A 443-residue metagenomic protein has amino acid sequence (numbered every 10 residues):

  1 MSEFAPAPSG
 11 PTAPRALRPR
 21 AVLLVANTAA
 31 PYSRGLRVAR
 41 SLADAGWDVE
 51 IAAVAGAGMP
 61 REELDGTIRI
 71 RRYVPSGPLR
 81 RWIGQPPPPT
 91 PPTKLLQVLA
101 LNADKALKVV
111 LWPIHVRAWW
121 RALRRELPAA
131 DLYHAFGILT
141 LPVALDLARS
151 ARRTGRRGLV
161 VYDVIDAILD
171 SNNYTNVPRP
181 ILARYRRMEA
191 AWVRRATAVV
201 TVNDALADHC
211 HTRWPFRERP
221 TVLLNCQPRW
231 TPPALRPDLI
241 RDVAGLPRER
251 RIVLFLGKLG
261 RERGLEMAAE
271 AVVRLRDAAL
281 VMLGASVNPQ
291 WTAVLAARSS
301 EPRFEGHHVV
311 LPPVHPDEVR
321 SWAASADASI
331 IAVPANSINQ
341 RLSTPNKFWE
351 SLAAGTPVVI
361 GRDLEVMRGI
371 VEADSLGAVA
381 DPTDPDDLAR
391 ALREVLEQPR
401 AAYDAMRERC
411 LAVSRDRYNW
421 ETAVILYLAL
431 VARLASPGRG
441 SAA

Functional and structural regions predicted by a protein language model:
A5-P8, E62, P180-I181, P232-L246 (+2 more regions): A short helix/loop element that forms part of the nucleotide-sugar donor recognition site in Leloir-type
L23-L24, P247-L275, L280-V281, R407: Conserved donor-binding/catalytic core segment of Leloir-type glycosyltransferases
V38, V110-P128, P142, R149-R153 (+3 more regions): Membrane-proximal helix-turn-helix segments that form the acceptor-binding/catalytic region of lipid-linked
L79-W82, D170-N173, H211, C226-V243 (+2 more regions): Acidic anion/phosphate-binding donor-loop and adjacent secondary structure in glycosyltransferase catalytic cores
T197, W322-L342, T356-P357: Acidic donor-binding loop of glycosyltransferase active sites
A205, N225-C226: Carbohydrate-associated surface elements
G284, T292-S321, A328: Nucleotide-activated donor-binding/catalytic signature segment of Leloir-type glycosyltransferases, i.e., the conserved
T383, E397-V431: A charged, aromatic-enriched C-terminal amphipathic alpha-helix characteristic of glycosyltransferases across folds
